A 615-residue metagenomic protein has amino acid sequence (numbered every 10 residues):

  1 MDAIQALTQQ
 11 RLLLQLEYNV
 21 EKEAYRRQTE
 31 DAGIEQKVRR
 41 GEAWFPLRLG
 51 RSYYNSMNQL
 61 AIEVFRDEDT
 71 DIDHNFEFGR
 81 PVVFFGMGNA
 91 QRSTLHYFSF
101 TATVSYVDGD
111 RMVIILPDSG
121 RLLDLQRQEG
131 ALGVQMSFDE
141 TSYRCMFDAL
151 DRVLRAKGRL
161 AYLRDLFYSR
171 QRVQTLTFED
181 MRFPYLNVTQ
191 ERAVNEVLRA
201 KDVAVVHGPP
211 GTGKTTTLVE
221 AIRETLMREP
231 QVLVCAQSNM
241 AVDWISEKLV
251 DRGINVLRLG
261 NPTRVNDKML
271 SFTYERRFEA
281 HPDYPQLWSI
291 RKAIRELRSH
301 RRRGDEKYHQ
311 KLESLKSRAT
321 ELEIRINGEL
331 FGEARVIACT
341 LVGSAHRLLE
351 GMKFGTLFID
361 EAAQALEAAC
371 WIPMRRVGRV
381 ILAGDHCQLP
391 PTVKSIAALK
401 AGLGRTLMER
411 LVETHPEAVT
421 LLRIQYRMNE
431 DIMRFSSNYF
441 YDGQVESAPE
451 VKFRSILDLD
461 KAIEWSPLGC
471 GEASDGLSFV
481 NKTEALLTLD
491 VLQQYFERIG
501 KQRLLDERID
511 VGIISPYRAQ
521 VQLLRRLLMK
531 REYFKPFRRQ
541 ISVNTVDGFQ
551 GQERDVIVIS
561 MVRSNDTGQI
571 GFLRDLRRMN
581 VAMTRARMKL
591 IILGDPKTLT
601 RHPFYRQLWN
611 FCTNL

Functional and structural regions predicted by a protein language model:
M1-F78, H96-Y97, M112, S142: A helicase ATPase "motif cassette" and its flanking acidic/Ser/Thr-rich regulatory loops
D2-Q15, D69-N195, D251, K268-K292 (+1 more regions): Pre-ATPase regulatory/linker segments immediately N-terminal to the P-loop/RecA-like helicase/translocase core
T177-F178, R223, Q231, C235 (+6 more regions): Conserved P-loop NTPase motor core of helicases/translocases
R182-D202, T216-T217, C339, V480: N-terminal pre-P-loop "Q-motif" helix
T189, A200-V206, E229-Q231, R335: Pre-Walker A (Motif I) flank of P-loop NTPase domains
R199, T215-E229, W244-V250, R376: Walker A/P-loop NTP-binding motif
A200-A221, G551: Walker A/P-loop
R228-P230, S238, R252, G328 (+1 more regions): Conserved helicase motor core of SF1/SF2 NTP-dependent helicases
